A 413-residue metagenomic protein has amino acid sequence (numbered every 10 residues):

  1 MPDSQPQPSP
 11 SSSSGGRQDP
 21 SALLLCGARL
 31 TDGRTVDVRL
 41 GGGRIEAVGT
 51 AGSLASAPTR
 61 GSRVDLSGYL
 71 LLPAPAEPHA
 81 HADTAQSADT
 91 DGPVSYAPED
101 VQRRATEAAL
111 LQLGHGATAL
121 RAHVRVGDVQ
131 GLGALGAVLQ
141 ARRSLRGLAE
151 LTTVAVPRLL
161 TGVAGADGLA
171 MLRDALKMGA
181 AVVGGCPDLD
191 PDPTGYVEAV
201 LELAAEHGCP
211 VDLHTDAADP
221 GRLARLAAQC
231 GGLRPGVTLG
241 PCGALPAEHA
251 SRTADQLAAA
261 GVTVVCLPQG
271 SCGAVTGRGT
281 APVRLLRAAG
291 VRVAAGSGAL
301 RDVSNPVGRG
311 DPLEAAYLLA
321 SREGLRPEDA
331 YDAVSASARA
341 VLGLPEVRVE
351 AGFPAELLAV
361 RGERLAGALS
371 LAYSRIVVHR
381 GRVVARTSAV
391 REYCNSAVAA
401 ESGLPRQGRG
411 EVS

Functional and structural regions predicted by a protein language model:
M1-L72: Histidine-rich, glycine-flanked metal-binding segment
A28, G43, G68, H79 (+9 more regions): Divalent metal-coordination and catalytic microenvironments
Y69-L71, P75-E77, Q86-H123, D128-R146 (+1 more regions): Alpha-helical scaffold segments that flank or form the walls of functional sites
A74-A85, V211-A218: Histidine-centered catalytic micro-motifs
T90-R103, V154-A166, C186-D188: Active-site mouth loops of central-metabolism enzymes
P157, T161-V163, L176-R278: Active-site core of metal-dependent hydrolases
P210, R234-P235, A281-V360: His/Asp/Glu-enriched, well-ordered alpha-helical/loop segment that forms or immediately abuts the divalent-metal
V349-S413: C-terminal cap of metal-dependent C-N hydrolases
